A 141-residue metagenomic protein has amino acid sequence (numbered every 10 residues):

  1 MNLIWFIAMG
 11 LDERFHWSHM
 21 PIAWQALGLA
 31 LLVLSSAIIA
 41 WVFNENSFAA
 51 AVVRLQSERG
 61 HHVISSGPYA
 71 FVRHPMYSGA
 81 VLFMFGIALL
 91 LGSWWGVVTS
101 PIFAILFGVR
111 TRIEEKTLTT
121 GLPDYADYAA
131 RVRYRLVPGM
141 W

Functional and structural regions predicted by a protein language model:
M1-S66, S78-W141: Membrane-anchoring alpha-helices and their flanking helix-loop junctions
V72-R73: Conserved SAM-binding loop
